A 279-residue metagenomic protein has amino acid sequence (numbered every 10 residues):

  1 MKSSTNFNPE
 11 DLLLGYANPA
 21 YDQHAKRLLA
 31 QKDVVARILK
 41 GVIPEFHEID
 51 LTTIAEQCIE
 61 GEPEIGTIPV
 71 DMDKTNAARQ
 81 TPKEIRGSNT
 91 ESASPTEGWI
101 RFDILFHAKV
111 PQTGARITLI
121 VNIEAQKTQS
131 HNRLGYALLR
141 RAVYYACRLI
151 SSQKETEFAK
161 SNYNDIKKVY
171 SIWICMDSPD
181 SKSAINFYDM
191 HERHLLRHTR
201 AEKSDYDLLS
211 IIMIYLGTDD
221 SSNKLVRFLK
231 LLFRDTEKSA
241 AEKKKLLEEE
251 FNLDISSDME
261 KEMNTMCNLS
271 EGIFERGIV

Functional and structural regions predicted by a protein language model:
M1-V279: Elongated, amphipathic alpha-helical interaction scaffolds
